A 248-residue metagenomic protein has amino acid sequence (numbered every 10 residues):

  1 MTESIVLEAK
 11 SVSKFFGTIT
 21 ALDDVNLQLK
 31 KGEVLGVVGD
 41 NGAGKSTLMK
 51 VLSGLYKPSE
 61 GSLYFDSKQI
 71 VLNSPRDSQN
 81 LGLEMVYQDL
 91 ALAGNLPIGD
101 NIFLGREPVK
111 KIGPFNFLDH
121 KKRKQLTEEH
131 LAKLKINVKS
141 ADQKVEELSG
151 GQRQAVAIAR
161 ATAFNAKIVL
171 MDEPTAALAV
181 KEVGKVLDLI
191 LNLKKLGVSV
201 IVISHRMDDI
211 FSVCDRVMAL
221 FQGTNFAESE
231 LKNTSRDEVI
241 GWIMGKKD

Functional and structural regions predicted by a protein language model:
T2-D248: Glycine-rich phosphate-binding loops of nucleotide-dependent enzymes
